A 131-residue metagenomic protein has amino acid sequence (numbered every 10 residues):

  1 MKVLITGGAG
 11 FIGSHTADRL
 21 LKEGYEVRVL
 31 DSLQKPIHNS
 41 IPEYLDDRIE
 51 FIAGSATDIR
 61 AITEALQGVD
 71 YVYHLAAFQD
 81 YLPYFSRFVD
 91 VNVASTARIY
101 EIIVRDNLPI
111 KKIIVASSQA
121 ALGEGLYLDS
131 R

Functional and structural regions predicted by a protein language model:
M1-Y71: N-terminal Rossmann/SDR dinucleotide-binding element
T6, L30, V72-A76, I113-Q119: SDR active-site strand-loop-helix element
G10, L33-Q34, A77-D80, S95 (+1 more regions): Alpha/beta-hydrolase active-site loop signature
H15-T16, N39, P83-Y84, E124-L126: Short glycine-/acidic-enriched loop or helix-start segments at secondary-structure transitions that form or flank
A53-V91, E124: NAD(P)H-binding glycine-rich loop region in Rossmannoid oxidoreductase-like domains and their noncatalytic homologs
S86, D90-A97, K111: Conserved internal alpha-helix in NAD(P)-dependent oxidoreductase domains
R98-R131: Conserved Rossmann-fold NAD(P)-dependent oxidoreductase catalytic core, especially the SDR/UDP-sugar
